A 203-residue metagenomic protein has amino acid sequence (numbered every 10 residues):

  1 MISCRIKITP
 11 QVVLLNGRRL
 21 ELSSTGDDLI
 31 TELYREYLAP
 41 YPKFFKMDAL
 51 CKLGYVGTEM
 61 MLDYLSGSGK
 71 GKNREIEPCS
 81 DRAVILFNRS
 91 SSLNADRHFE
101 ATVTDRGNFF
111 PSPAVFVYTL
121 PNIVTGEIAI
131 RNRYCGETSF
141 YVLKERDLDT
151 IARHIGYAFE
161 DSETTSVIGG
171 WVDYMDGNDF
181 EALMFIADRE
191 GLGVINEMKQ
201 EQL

Functional and structural regions predicted by a protein language model:
M1-L203: Conserved "HGTGT" condensation-loop signature of ketosynthase/thiolase-family condensing enzymes that catalyze
